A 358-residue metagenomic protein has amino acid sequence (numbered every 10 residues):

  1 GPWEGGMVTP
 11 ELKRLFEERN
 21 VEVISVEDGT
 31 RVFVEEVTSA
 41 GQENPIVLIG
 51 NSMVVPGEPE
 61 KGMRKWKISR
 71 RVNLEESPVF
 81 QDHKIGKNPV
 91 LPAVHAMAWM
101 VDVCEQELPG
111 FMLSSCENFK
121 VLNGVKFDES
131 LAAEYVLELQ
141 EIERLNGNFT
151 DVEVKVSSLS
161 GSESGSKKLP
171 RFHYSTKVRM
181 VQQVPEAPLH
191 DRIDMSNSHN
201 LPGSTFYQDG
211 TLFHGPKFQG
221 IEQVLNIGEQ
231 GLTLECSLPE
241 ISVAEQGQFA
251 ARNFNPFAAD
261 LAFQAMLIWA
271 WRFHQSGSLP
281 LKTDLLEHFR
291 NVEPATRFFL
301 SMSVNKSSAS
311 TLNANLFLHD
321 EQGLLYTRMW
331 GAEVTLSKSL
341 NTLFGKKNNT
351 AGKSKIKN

Functional and structural regions predicted by a protein language model:
G1-K13: Flexible glycine/proline-rich, aromatic-decorated loop/lid segments
P10-E27: Conserved thiamine diphosphate
V23-N358: Acyl-thioester-processing domains in fatty-acid/polyketide/NRPS systems
